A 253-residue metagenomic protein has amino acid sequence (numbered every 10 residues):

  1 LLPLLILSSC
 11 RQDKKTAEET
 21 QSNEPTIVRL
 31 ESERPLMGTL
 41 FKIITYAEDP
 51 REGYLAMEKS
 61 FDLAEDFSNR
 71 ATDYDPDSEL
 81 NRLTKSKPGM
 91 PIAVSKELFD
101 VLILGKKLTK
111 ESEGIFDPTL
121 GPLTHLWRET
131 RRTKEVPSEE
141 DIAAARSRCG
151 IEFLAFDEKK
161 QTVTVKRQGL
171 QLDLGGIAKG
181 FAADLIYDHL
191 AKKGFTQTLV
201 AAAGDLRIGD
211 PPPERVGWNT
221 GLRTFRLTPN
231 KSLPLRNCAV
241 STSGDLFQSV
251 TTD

Functional and structural regions predicted by a protein language model:
L1-L5: Sec-dependent N-terminal signal peptides
L7-D253: Mature catalytic core of soluble alpha/beta enzymes
